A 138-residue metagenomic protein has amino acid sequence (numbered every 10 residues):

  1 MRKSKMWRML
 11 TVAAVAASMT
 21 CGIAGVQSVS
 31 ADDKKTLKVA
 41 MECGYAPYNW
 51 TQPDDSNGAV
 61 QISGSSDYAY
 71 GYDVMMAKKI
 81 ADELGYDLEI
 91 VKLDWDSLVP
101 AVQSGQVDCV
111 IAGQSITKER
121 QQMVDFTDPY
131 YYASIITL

Functional and structural regions predicted by a protein language model:
R2-A13: Bacterial N-terminal signal peptides that target proteins for export
S4, A17, M123-D125: A generic local structural motif
V12-G22: Bacterial N-terminal signal peptides
T20-D33: Sec-dependent signal peptide cleavage junction
D33-Q114: Extracytoplasmic small-molecule ligand-binding "clamshell" domains of the periplasmic binding protein/Venus flytrap
A40-N49, F126-L138: Hydrophobic/proline-rich hinge and linker segments of small-molecule sensing/allosteric domains, predominantly
Q106, K118-A133: Ligand-binding "clamshell"
